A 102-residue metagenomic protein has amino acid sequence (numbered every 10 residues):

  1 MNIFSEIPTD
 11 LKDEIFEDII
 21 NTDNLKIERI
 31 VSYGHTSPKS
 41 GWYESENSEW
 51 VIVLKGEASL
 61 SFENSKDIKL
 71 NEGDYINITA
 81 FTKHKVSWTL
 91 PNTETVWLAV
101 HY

Functional and structural regions predicted by a protein language model:
M1-W42: A short, N-terminal "cap"/entry segment at the start of jelly-roll beta-barrel domains of the cupin/DSBH fold
D18, I27-R29, W50, Y75-N77 (+1 more regions): Conserved hydrophobic/aromatic beta-strand scaffold that supports enzyme active sites
N21, S61-N64, P91: Short strand-coil-strand connectors
D23, E46, L90-N92: A generic beta-sheet turn/junction motif
E44-L60: Short, conserved beta-strand element in jelly-roll/cupin
S65-A80: Short acidic-glycine-tyrosine-enriched beta hairpin
F81-Y102: Ligand-binding loop in jelly-roll beta-barrel domains
